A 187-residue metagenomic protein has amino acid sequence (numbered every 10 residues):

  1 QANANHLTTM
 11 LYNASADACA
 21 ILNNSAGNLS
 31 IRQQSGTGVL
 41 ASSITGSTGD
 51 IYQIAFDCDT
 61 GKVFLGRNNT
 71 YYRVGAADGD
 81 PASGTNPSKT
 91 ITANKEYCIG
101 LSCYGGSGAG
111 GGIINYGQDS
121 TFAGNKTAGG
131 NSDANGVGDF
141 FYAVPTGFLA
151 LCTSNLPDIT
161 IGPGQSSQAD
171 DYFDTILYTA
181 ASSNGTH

Functional and structural regions predicted by a protein language model:
Q1-H187: Polar, enzyme-active/binding microenvironments
